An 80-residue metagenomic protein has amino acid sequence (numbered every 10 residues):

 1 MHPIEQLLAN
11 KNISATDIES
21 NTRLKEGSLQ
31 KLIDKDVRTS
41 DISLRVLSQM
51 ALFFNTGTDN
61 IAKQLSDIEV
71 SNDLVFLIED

Functional and structural regions predicted by a protein language model:
M1-N21: A short, Lys/Arg-rich alpha-helix, primarily the initiator
L8, I33-D36, L65: DNA major-groove recognition helix of helix-turn-helix
S14, K25-S28, S43, G57: Short coil turns linking two alpha-helices in DNA-binding domains
R23-S40: Recognition helix of helix-turn-helix/homeodomain-like DNA-binding domains that insert into the DNA major groove
I42-Q49, V75-I78: Short Lys/Arg-enriched helix C-cap and helix-to-coil transition segments that create basic nucleic-acid-contact patches
R45-N60: DNA major-groove recognition helix of helix-turn-helix/homeodomain DNA-binding modules
A62-D80: Short, charged recognition helix plus adjacent turn of helix-turn-helix-like nucleic-acid-binding domains
